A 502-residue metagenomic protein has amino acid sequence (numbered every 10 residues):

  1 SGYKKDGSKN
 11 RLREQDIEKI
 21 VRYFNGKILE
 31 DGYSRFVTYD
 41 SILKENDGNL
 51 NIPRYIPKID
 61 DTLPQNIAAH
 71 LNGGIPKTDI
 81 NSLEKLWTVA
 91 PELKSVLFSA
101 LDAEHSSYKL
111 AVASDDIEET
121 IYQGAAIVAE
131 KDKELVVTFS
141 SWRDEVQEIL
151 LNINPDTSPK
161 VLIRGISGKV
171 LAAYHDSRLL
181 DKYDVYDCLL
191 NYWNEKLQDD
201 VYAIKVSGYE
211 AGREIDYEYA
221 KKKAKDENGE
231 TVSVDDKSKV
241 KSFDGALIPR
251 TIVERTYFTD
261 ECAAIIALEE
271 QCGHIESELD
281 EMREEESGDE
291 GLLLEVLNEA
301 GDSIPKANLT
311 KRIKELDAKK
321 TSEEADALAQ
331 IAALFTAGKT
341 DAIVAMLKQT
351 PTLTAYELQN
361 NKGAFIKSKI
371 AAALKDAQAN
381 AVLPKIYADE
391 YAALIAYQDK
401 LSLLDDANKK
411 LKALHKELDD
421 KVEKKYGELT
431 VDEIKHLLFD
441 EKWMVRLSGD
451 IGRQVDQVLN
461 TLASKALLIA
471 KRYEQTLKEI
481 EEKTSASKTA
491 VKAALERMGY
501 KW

Functional and structural regions predicted by a protein language model:
S1-D244, R250, I265-E278, R283-S287 (+1 more regions): A conserved structural/catalytic subdomain of Rossmann-like adenosyl-cofactor enzymes
